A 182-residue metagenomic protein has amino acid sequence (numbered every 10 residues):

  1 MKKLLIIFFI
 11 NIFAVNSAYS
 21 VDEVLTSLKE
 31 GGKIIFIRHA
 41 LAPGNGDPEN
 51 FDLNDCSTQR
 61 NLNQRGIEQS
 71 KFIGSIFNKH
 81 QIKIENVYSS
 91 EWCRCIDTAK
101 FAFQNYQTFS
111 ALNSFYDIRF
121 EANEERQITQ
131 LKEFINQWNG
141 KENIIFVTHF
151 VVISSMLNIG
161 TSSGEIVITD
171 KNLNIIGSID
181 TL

Functional and structural regions predicted by a protein language model:
L4-F13: Sec-dependent N-terminal signal peptides
A14-D22: Boundary at the C-terminal end of the N-terminal hydrophobic targeting segment
V21-R119, I159-L182: Active-site-proximal alpha-helix that buttresses catalytic centers in soluble enzyme cores
G32-I34, G140-T148: Generic beta-sheet signal
H80-I82, W138-E142: Glycine-rich phosphate-binding loop signature in dinucleotide/nucleotide-binding domains
F120-I128: Short, surface-exposed amphipathic charged segments that create phosphate/polyanion-binding patches used for binding
Q127-W138: A short, acidic, amphipathic alpha-helical segment used as a generic capping/interface helix at domain edges
